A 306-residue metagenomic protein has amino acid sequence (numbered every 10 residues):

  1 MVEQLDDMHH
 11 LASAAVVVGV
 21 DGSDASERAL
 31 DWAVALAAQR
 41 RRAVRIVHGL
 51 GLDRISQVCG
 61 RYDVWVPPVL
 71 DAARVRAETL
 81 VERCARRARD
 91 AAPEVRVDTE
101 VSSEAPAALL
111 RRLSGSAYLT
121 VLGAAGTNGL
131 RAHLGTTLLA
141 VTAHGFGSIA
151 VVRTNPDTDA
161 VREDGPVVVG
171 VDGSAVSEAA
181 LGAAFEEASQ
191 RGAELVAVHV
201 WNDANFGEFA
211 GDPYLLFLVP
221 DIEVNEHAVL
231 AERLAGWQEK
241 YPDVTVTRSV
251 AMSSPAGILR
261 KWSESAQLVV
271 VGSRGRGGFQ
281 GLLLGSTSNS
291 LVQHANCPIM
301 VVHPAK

Functional and structural regions predicted by a protein language model:
M1-H9, L134-T158, P213-I222: Extended, non-globular alpha-helical segments
M1-L11, A25, P68-D71, R86-T120 (+2 more regions): Structural beta-alpha unit
E3-V66, G165-P220, Q238-Y241, T245-S249: Small/aliphatic-rich secondary-structure junction motif
L36, V97, A107-R111, Y118-T142: Acidic (E/D-rich), amphipathic helical modules within compact regulatory domains
W65-T79, L216-E226: A short acidic, glycine-rich active-site loop that binds or catalyzes chemistry on phosphate/adenosine moieties
V121-A124, I149-N155, M300-H303: Short beta-strand elements of ligand-binding domains
L122-A140, D164, L268-H294: Glycine-rich, Arg-bearing micro-motifs that act as flexible, cationic patches
H133-T136, S148-T158, R162-A183: Active-site glycine-rich loop that binds ribose-phosphate moieties when present
